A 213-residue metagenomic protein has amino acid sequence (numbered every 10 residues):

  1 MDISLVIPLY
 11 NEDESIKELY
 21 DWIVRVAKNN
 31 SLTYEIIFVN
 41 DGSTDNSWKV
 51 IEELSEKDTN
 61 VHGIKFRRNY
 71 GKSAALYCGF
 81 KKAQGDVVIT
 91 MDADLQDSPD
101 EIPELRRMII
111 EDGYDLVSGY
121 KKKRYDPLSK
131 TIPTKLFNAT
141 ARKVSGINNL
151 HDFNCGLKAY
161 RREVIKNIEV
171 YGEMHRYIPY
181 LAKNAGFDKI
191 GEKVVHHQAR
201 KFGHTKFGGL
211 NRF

Functional and structural regions predicted by a protein language model:
D2-S4, E35: Cell-envelope/extracellular polymer assembly enzymes that use nucleotide-activated donors
E12-A27: Short, well-formed alpha-helical segments that are part of the catalytic scaffolds of diverse glycosyltransferases
E12-S15, S43, K72, S98: Donor nucleotide-sugar binding loop of glycosyltransferases
E14-E18, D45-L54: Acidic helix N-cap motif at the loop->helix transition within catalytic regions of sugar-transfer enzymes
Y20, L32-S43, I64-K65: Short beta-strand/loop segment that forms part of the nucleotide-sugar
N40-K49, L95-Q96: A conserved acidic beta->alpha catalytic loop
H62-R68, K72-K82, P99-Y177, L181 (+1 more regions): Acceptor/aglycone-binding surface of glycosyltransferases and processive sugar-polymer synthases
V88: Short aromatic/hydrophobic "clamp" motif used to bind/position activated sugar donors
